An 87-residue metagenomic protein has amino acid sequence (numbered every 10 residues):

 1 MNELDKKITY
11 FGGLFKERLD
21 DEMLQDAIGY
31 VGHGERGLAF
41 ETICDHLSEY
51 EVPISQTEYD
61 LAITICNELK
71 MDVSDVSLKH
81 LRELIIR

Functional and structural regions predicted by a protein language model:
M1-R87: C-terminal-biased regions
